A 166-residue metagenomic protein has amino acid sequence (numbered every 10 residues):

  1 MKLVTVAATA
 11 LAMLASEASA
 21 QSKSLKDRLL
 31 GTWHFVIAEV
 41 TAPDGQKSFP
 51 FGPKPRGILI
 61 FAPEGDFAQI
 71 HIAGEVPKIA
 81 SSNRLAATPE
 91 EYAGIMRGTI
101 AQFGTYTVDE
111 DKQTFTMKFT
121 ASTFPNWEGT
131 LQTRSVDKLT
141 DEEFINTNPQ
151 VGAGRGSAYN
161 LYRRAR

Functional and structural regions predicted by a protein language model:
K2-A15: Bacterial N-terminal signal peptides
A18-R166: Lipid interaction determinants
